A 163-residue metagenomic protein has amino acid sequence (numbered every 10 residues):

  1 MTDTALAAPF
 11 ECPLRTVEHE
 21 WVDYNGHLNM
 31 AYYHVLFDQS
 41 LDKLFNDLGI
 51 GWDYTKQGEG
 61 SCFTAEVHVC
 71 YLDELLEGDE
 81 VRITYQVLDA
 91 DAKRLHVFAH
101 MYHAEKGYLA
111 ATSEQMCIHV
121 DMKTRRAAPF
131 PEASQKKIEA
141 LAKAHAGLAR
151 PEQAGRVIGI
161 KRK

Functional and structural regions predicted by a protein language model:
T2-T64, D121-K163: Hot-dog-fold acyl-thioester-processing enzymes
E11, F63-A65, V81, L95 (+1 more regions): Hydrophobic core residues within well-ordered beta-strands of beta-rich domains
H19, A99-M101, C117: Generic short beta-strand
F37, A99, S113: Conserved GNAT-family N-acetyltransferase fold
H68-A104: Hydrophobic beta-sheet segments that form the core/acyl-binding groove of ACP/CoA-dependent acyl-chain-processing
E105-G107, K123: Solvent-exposed strand-loop boundary residues in beta-sheet-rich modules
Y108-L109, A127: A structural signal for beta-strand boundary/capping segments at domain termini and interdomain linkers
S113-Q115, P131: Short hydrophobic alpha-helix segments
